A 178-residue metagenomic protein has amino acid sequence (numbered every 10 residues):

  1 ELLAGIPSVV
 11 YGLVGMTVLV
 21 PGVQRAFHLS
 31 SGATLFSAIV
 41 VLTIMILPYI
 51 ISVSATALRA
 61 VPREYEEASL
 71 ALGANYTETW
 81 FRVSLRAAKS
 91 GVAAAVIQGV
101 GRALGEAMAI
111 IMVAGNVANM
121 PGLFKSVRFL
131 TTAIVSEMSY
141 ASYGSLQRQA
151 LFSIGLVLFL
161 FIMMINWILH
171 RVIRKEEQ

Functional and structural regions predicted by a protein language model:
E1-I39: Generic hydrophobic transmembrane alpha-helix motif, especially the helices
L2-I6, L19, V40-I50, V100-L104 (+2 more regions): Hydrophobic transmembrane alpha-helices
V10-L13, S37, I44-E66, A93 (+4 more regions): Membrane-embedded alpha-helices of multi-pass transport/permease systems
G12, M16-V20, S90, A94 (+4 more regions): Juxtamembrane/transmembrane-helix interface segments of polytopic membrane transporters
Q24-R25, I110-F159: Interhelical loop and adjacent transmembrane-helix boundary motif in polytopic membrane transport permeases
A33-F36, T43, L47, Y65 (+6 more regions): Alpha-helical membrane-protein architecture signal
I51-S54, L70, Y76-A114: Transmembrane alpha-helices
A55-R59, R63, L70, I97 (+1 more regions): C-terminal transmembrane helix and the adjacent membrane-cytosol boundary/short C-terminal tail of inner/organellar
